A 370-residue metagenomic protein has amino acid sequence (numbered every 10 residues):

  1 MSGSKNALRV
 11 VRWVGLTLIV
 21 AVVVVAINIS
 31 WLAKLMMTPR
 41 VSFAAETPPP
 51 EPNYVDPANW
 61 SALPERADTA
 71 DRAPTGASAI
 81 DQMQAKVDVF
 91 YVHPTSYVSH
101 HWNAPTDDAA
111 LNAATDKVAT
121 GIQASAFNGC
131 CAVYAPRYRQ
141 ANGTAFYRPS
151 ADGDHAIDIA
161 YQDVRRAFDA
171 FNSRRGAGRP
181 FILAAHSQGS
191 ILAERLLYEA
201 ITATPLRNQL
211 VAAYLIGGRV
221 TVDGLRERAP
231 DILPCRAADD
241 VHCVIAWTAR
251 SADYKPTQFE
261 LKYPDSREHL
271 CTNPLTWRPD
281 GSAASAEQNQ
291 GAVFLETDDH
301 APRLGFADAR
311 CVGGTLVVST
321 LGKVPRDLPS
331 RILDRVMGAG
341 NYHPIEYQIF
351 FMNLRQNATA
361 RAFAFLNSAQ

Functional and structural regions predicted by a protein language model:
G3-V14, R166-A177, E199-R335, A339-F351 (+3 more regions): Surface cap/lid and interfacial helix-loop subdomains adjacent to catalytic sites that gate substrate access
R12-N28: Hydrophobic membrane-insertion alpha-helices, especially the h-region of bacterial N-terminal signal peptides
W31-Y54, Q82, Y91-P180, G322-Q370: Active-site catalytic motif of lipid deacylating hydrolases and related acyltransferases
L63-H100: Extracytoplasmic/periplasmic/luminal assembly and interaction segments in envelope/secretory/respiratory proteins
D88-Y91, Y134-R137, I182, A212-L215 (+1 more regions): Structural recognition of the beta-strand scaffold that forms the well-ordered cores of secreted hydrolase catalytic
V92-T95, R137-A141, H186-S187, L215-R219 (+1 more regions): Active-site-proximal beta-strand/loop segments in catalytic clefts of secreted hydrolases
T120, L192-I201: Short, well-ordered amphipathic alpha-helices
A185-G189, A193: Gly/Ala-rich beta-loop-alpha elbow adjacent to hydrolase catalytic centers
